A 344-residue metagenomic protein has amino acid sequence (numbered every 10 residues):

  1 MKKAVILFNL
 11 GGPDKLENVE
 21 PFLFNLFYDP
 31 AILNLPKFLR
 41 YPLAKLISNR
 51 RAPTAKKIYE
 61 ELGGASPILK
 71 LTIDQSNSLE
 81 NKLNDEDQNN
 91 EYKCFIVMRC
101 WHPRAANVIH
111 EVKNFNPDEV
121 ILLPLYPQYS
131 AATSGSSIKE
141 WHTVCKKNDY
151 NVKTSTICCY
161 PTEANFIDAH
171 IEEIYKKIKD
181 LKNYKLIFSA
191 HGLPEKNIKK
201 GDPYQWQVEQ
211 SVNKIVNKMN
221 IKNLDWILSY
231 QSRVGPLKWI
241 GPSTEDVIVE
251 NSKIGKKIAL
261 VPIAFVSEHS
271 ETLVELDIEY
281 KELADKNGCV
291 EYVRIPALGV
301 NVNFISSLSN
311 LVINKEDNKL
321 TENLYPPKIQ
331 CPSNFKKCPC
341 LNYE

Functional and structural regions predicted by a protein language model:
M1-E344: Active-site-proximal alpha-helix that buttresses catalytic centers in soluble enzyme cores
